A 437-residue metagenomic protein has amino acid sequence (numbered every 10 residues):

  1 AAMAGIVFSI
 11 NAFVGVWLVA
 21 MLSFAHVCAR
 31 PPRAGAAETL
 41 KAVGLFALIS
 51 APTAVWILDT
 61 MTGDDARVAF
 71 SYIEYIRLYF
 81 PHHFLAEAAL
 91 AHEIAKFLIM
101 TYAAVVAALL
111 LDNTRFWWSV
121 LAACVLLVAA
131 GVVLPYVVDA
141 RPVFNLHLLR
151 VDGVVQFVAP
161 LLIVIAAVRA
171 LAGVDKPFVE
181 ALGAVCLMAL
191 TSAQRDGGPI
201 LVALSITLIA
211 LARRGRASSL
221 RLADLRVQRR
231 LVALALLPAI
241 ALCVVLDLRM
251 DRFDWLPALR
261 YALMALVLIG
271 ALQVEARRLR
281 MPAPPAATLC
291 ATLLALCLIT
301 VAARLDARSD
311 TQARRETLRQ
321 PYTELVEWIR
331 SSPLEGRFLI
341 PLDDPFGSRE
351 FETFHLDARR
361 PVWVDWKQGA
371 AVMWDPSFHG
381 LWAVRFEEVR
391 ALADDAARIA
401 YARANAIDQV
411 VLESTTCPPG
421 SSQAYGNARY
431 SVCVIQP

Functional and structural regions predicted by a protein language model:
A2-M3, V16-A20: Hydrophobic alpha-helical membrane segments of integral membrane proteins
A12-L18, V27-P160, V164-A167, T191-A212 (+1 more regions): Transmembrane catalytic cores of multi-pass membrane glycosyltransferases and polysaccharide-assembly enzymes
F24-A25, A29, I165-A172, L272 (+2 more regions): Membrane-water interface at transmembrane helix exits
L127, V137, D152, F178-E350: Transmembrane helical bundles and short interhelical boundary loops of multi-pass, membrane-embedded
I163-V185, A370-F386: Short linear, low-complexity motifs centered on an aromatic residue
A303-A307, R314-E387, I399-C417: Short periplasmic/luminal acceptor-recognition loop of GT-C membrane glycosyltransferases, typified by
C417-Q436: Short acidic, glycine/proline-enriched helix-loop-strand junctions
